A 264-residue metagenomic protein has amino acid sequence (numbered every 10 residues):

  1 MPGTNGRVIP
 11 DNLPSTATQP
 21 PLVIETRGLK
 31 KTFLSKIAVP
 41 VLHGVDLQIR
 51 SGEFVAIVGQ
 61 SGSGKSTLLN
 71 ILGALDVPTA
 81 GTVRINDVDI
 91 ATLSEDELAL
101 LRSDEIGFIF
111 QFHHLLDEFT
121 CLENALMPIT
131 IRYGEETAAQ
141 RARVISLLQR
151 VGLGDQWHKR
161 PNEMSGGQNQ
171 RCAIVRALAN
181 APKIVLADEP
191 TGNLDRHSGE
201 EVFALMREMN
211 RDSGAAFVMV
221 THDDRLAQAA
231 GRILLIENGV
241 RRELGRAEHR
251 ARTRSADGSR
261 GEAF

Functional and structural regions predicted by a protein language model:
M1-K31, R242-F264: ABC-family P-loop ATPase nucleotide-binding domain
P21-N238: ABC family nucleotide-binding domain
